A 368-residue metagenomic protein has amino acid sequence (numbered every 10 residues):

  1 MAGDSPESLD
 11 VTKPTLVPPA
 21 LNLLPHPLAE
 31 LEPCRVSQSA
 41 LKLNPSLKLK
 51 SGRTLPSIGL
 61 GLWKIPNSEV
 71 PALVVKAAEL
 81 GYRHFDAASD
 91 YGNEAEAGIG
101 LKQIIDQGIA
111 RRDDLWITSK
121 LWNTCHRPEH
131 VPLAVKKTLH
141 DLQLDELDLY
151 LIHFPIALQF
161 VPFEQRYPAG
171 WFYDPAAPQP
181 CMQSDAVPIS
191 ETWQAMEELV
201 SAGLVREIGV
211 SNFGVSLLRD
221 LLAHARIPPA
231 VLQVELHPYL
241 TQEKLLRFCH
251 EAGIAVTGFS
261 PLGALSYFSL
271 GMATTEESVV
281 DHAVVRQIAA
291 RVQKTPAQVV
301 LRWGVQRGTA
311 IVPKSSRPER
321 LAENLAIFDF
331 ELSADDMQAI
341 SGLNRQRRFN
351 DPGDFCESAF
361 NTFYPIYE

Functional and structural regions predicted by a protein language model:
A2-L115, E129-L133, L262-S266, I366-E368: N-terminal binding-site loop/beta-alpha segment at the start of enzyme catalytic domains that lines or forms
L49-K50, G98-R112, L139-Q143, L222-A225 (+1 more regions): Acidic (Asp/Glu)-rich catalytic clusters
R53, L80, D113, L142-D145 (+3 more regions): Structured loop/turn residues at beta-strand edges in well-structured enzyme cores
L60, F85-A87, L147, I208 (+1 more regions): Alpha-helix N-cap/helix-start motif at helix boundaries, enriched for small hydrophobics
R83, D145-D148, R206, A230: Short acidic/polar active-site loop segments enriched in Thr and Asp
R111-C125, L149-P155, E235-L236: A short, structured active-site edge motif that brings together acidic residues
N123, F154-E368: Beta/alpha (TIM)-barrel catalytic core signal, keyed to glycine-rich beta->alpha loops juxtaposed to Asp/Glu that bind
V131-I152, L199-A202: CE4/NodB-like, metal-dependent polysaccharide N-deacetylase domain that modifies extracellular/periplasmic N-acetylated
